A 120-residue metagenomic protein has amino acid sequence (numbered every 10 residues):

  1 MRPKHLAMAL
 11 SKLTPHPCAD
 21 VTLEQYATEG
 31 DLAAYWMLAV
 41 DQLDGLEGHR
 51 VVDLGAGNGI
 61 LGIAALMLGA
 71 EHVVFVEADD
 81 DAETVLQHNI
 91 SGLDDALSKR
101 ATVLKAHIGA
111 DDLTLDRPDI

Functional and structural regions predicted by a protein language model:
M1-R50: S-adenosyl-L-methionine
V40, G69, I90, D94: Active-site catalytic pocket residues across diverse enzymes, especially alpha/beta-hydrolases
H49-G57: Conserved class I S-adenosyl-L-methionine
N58-A70: Conserved SAM-binding loop of SAM-dependent methyltransferases across substrates and taxa, primarily the Class I
H72-E77: Conserved SAM-binding motif I beta-strand of class I
D81: Conserved Rossmann-like nucleotide-cofactor binding loop
V85-D116: S-adenosyl-L-methionine
P118-I120: Short SAM/SAH-binding signature in class I
